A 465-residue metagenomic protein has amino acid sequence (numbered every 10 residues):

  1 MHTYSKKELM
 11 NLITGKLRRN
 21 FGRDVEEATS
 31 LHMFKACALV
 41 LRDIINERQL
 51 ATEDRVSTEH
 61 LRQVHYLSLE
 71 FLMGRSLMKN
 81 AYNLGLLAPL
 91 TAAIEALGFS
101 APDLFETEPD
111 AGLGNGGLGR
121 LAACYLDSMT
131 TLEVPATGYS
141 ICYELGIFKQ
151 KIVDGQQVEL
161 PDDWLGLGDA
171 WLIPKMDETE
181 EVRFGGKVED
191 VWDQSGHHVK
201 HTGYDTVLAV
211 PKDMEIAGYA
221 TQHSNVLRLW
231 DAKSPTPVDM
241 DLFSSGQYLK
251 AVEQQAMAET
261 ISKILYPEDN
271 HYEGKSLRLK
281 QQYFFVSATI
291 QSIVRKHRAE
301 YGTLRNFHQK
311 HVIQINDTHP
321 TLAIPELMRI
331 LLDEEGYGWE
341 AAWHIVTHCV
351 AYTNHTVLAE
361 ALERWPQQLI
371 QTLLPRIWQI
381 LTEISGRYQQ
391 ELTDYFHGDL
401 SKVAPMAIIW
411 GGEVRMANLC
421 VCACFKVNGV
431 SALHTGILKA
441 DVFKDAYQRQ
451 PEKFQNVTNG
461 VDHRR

Functional and structural regions predicted by a protein language model:
M1-R465: A conserved ligand/cofactor-binding region detector
